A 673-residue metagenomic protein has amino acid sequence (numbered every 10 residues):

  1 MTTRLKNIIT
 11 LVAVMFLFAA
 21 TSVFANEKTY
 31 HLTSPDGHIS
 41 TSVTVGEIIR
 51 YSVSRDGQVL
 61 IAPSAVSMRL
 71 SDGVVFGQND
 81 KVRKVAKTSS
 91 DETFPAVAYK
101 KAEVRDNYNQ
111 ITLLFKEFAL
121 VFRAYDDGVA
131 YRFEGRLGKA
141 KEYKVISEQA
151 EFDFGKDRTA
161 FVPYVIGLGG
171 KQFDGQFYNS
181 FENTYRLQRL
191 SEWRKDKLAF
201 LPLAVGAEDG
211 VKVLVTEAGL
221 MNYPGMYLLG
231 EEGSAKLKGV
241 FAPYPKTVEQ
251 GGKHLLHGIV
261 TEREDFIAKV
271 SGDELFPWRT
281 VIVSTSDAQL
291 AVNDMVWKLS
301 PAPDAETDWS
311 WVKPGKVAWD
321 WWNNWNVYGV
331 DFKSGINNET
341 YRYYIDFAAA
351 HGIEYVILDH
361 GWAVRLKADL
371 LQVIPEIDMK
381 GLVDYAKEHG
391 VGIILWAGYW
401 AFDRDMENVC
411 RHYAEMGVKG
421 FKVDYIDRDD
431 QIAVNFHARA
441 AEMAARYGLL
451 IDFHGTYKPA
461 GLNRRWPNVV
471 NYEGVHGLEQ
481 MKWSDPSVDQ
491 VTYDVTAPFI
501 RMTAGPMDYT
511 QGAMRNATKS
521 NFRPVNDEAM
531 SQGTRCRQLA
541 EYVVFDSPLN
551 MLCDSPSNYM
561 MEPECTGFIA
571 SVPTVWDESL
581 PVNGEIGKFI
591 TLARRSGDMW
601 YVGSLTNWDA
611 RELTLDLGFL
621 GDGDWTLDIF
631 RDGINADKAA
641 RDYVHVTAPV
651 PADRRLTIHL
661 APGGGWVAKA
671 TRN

Functional and structural regions predicted by a protein language model:
T2-V12: Bacterial N-terminal signal peptides that target proteins for export
T10-A20: Bacterial N-terminal signal peptides
E27-K298: N-terminal accessory beta-strand-rich subdomains and adjacent acidic, glycine-rich linkers that precede catalytic cores
I267, S271-F347, H351: An acidic-aromatic substrate-binding cleft motif
L358-T534: Aromatic- and carboxylate-enriched substrate-binding clefts and catalytic-loop regions of carbohydrate-active enzymes
D554-Y601, L605, D637-R641: Glycan-recognition and catalytic regions of carbohydrate-active enzymes
I586-W625, W666-V667: Carbohydrate-binding surface patches
T647-N673: C-terminal beta-strand-rich structural cap/linker in extracellular carbohydrate-active enzymes
